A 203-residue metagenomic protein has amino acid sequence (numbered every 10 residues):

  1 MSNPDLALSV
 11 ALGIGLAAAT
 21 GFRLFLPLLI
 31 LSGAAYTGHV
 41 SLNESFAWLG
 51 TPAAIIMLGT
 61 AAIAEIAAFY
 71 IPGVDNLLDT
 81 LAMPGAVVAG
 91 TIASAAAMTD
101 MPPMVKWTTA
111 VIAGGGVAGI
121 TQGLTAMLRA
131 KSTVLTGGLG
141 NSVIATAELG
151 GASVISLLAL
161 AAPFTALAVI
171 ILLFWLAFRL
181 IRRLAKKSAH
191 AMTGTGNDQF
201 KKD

Functional and structural regions predicted by a protein language model:
M1-L8, A34-A53, A93-T109, A159-L167: Helix-coil boundary and interhelical linker segments in multi-pass alpha-helical membrane proteins
I14-L24, I66-I71: Transmembrane alpha-helix interface/packing and boundary motifs in multi-pass membrane proteins, characterized by
T20-F25, A47-G59, T80-P84: Helical membrane-embedded segments and adjacent short helical loop/helix-boundary regions of multi-pass membrane
S45-A53, M98-W107, A126-G137, A185-D198: A cytosolic-side transmembrane-helix exit/cap motif
T51-A54, D75-V88, W107-T109, G140-S142: Cytoplasmic-side transmembrane-helix entry/capping segments in multi-pass membrane proteins
I63-N76, L124-T133: C-terminal ends of transmembrane helices
M83-A95, G140-V154, Q199-K202: Small-residue-rich segments of transmembrane alpha-helices in multi-pass membrane proteins, especially helix faces
V88-T99, W107-M127, G150: Mid-bilayer segments of alpha-helical transmembrane spans in multi-pass integral membrane proteins that mediate
